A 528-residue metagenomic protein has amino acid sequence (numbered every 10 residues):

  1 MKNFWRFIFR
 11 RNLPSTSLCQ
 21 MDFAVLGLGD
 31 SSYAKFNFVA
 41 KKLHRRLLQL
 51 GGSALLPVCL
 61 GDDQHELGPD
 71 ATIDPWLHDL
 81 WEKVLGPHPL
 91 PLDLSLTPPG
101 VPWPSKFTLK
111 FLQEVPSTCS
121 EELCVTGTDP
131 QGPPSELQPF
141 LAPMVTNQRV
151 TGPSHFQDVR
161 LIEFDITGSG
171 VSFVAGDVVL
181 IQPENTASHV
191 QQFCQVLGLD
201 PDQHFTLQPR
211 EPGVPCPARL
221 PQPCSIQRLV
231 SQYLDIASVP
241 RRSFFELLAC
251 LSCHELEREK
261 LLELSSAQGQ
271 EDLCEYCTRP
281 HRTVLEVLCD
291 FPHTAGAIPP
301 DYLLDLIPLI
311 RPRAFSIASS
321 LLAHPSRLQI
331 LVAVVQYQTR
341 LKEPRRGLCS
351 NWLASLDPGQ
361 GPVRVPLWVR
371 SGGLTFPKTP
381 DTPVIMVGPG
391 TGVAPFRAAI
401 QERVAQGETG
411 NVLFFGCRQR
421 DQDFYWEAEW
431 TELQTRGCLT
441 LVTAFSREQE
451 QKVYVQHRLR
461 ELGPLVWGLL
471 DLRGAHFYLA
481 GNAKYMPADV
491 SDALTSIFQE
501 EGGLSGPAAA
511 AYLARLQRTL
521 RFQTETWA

Functional and structural regions predicted by a protein language model:
M1-A528: FNR-like FAD-binding dehydrogenase module
